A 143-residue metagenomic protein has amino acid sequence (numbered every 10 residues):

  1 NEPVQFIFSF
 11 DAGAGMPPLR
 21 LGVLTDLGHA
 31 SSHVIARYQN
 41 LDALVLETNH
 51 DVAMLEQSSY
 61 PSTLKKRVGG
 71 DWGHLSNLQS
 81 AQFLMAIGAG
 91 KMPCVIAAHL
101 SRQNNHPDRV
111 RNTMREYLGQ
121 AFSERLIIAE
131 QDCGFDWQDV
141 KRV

Functional and structural regions predicted by a protein language model:
N1-Q39, W137-V143: Core dinuclear metal-dependent hydrolase active-site scaffold
S31-E130: Cap/insert and terminal regions of metallo-dependent hydrolase folds
I127-D139: Class I S-adenosyl-L-methionine
